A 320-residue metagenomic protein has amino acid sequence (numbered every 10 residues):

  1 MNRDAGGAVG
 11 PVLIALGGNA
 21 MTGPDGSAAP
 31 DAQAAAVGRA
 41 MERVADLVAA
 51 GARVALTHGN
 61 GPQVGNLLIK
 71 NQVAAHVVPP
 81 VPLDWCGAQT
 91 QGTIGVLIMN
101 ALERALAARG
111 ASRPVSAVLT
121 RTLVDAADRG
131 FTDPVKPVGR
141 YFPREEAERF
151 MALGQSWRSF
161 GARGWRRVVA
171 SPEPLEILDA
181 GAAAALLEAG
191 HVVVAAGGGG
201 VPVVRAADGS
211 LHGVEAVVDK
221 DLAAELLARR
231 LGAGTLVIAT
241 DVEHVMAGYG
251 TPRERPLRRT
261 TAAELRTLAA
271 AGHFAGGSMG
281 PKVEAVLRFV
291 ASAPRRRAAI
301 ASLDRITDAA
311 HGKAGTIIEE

Functional and structural regions predicted by a protein language model:
N2-E320: C-terminal catalytic "cap/lid" subdomain
